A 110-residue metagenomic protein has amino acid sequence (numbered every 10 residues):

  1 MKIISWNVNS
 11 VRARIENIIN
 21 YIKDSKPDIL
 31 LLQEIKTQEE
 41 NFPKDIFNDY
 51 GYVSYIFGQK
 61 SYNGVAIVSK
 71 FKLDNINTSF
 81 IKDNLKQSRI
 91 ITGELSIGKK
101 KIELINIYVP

Functional and structural regions predicted by a protein language model:
M1-V53, Y62-V65: N-terminal, active-site-proximal structural segment of metallo-dependent hydrolase catalytic domains
I35-Q38, F42-P110: Structured beta-strand-rich core segments of catalytic domains in phosphoester-bond hydrolases
